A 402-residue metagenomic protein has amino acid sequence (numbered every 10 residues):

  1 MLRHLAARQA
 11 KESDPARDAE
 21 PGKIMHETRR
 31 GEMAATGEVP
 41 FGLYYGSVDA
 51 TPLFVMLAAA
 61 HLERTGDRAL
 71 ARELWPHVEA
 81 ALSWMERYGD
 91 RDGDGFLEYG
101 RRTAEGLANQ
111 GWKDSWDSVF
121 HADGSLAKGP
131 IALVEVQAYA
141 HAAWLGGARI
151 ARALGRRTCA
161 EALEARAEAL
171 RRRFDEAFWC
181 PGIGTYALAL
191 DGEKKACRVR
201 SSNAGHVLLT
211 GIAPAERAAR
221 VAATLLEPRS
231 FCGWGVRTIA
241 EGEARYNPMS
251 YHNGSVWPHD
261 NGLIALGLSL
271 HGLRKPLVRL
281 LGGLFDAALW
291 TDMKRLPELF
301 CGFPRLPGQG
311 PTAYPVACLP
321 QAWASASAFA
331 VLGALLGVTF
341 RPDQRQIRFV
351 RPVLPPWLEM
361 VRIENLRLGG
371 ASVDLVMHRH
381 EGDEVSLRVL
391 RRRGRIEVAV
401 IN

Functional and structural regions predicted by a protein language model:
M1-A7, K11, T36-D92, L126-L145 (+1 more regions): Substrate-binding cleft of carbohydrate-active enzyme catalytic domains
M1-R8, R68-E86, Y139, A143-G147 (+4 more regions): Extended, well-ordered alpha-helical scaffold segments
R3-Y45, R91-A132, R172-V256, L289-A313 (+5 more regions): Extended glycan-interaction surfaces of carbohydrate-active proteins
S47-A50, A71, V78, L133 (+8 more regions): Active-site-proximal structural scaffolding
L53-L70, W84, V136-R157, H206-R217 (+2 more regions): Well-ordered alpha-helical scaffold segments within catalytic/enzyme domains
I150-A177, P181, L268-R279, Q344 (+1 more regions): Beta-rich accessory regions
S255-N261, G272-L281, A288-L296: Active-site-proximal binding-pocket segments
Y314-R362: Catalytic cores of secreted or luminal carbohydrate-active enzymes
